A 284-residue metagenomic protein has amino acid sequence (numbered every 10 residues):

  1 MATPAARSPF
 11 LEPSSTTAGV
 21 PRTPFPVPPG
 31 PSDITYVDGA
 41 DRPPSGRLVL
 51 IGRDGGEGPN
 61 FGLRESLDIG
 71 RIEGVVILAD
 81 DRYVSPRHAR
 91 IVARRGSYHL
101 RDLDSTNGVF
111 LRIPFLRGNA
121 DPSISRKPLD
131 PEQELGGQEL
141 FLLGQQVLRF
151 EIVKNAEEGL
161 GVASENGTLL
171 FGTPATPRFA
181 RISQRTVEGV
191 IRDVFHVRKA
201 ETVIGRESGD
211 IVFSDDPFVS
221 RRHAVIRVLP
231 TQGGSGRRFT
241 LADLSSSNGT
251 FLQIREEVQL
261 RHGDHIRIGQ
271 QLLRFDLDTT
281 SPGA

Functional and structural regions predicted by a protein language model:
M1-D81, S125-K127, E132-D215, T280-A284: Intrinsically disordered, low-complexity acidic Ser/Thr-rich regulatory segments
N60-G137, V197-G269: Forkhead-associated
R87, G108-F110, E151, E157-G159 (+4 more regions): A short local loop/turn or secondary-structure capping micro-motif enriched for an aromatic residue
E151, T168, G189, R222 (+4 more regions): Long compositionally biased, domain-poor regions of proteins
L272-L273: Extended helix-rich, non-globular scaffold segments
